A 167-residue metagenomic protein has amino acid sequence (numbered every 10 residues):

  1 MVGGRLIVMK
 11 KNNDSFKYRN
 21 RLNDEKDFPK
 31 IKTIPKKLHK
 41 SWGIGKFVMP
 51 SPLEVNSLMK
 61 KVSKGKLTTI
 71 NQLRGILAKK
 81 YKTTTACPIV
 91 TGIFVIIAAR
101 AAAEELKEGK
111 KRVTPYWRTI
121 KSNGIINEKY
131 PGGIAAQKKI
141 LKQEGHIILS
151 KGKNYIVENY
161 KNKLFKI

Functional and structural regions predicted by a protein language model:
V2-V8: Short, Lys/Arg-enriched N-terminal segments with co-localized hydrophobic residues within the first ~10-30 amino acids
K10-I167: Nucleic acid-binding interface residues in structured DNA/RNA-binding domains, emphasizing the DNA-engaging scaffolds
